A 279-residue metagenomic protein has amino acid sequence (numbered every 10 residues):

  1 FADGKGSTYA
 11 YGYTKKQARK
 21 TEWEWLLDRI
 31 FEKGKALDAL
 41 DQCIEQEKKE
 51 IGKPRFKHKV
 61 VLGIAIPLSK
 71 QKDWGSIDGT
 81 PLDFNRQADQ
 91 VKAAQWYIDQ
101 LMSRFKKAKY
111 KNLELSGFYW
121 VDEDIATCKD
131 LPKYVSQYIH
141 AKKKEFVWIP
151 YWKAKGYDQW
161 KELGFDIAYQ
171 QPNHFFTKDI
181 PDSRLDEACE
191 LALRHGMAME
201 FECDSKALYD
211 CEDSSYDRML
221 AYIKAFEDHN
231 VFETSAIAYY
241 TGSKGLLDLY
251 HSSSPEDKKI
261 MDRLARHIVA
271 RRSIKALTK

Functional and structural regions predicted by a protein language model:
F1-K92: N-terminal catalytic cores of secreted or lumenal carbohydrate-active enzymes
K35, L82-W96, T127-D130, I180 (+2 more regions): Alpha-helix N-cap and loop-to-helix initiation/capping positions
K48-G52, M102, L131-E145, C189-L193: Surface-exposed amphipathic alpha-helices with a cationic face
I51-K57, Y110-L115, V231-T234: Short helix-terminating capping/connector loops at secondary-structure junctions
R55-D73, I77-I98, E114-I125, S136-Y157 (+1 more regions): Aromatic-lined carbohydrate-recognition surfaces of secreted/lumenal glycan-active proteins
I98-K106, K133, Y151-Q159, S183-A188: Alpha-helical scaffolding within the catalytic cores of extracellular/periplasmic polymer-degrading hydrolases
Y110-D124, Y157, K161-D179: Aromatic- and acid-rich polysaccharide-binding/catalytic face of secreted or lumenal carbohydrate-active enzymes
K153, G164-K279: Substrate-binding cleft of secreted/luminal carbohydrate-active enzymes
